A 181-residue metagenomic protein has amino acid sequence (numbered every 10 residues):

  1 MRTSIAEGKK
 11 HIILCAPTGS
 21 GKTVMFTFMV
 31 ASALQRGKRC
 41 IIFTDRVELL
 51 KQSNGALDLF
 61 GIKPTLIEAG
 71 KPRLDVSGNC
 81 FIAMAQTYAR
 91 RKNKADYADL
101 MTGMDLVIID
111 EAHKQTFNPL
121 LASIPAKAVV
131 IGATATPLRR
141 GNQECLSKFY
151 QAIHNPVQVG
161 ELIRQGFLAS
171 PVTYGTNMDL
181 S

Functional and structural regions predicted by a protein language model:
M1-G8: N-terminal pre-P-loop "Q-motif" helix
G8-V30: Walker A/P-loop
T23-M25, A31-L59: Conserved Walker A/P-loop ATP-binding site and its immediately adjacent core in helicase/helicase-like ATPase domains
R39, S77-C80, G103-L106, K127-I131: Loop/turn-to-beta-strand initiation segments
S53, R91-A95, E111-L121: Conserved ATPase-coupling elements of RecA-like P-loop NTPase cores
N54, G61-P72: Conserved RecA-like helicase motor-core motifs
G70-G103, N118: Conserved helix/coil segment N-terminal to the catalytic DExD/H
H113-V172: Post-DEXD/H (motif II) to motif III coupling segment of the RecA-like Helicase ATP-binding lobe
